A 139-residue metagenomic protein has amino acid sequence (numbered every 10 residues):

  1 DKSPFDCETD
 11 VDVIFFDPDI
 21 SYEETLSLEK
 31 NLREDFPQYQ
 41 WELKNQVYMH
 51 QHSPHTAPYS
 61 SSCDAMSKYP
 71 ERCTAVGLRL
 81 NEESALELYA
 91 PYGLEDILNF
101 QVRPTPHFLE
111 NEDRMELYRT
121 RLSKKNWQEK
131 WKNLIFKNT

Functional and structural regions predicted by a protein language model:
K2-T25: Catalytic metal-binding acidic patch
P18, Q46-Y48, G93: Residues that form or immediately flank small-molecule/cofactor binding pockets and catalytic motifs
I20-L28, S61, G93-L94, E110: Alpha-helix capping and helix-coil boundary motifs
Y22-L32, T120-N126: Charged/polar, low-hydrophobicity segments characteristic of intrinsically disordered regions and flexible loops
E23, S53, L98-F100: Short acidic, gly/pro-rich beta-turn/loop elements at beta-sheet edges and active-site/ligand-binding grooves
E29-L80: Conserved catalytic core of two-metal-ion nucleotidyltransferases
A65-T139: Catalytic cores of NTP-dependent nucleotidyl/adenyl transfer enzymes across multiple folds
